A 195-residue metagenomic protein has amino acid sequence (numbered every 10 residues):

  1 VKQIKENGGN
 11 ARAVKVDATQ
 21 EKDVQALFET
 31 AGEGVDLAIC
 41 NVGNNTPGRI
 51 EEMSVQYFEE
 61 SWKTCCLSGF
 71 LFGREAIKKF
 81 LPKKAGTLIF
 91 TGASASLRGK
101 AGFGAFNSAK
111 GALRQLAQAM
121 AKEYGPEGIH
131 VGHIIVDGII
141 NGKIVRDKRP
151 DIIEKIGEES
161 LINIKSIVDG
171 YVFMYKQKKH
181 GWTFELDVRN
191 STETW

Functional and structural regions predicted by a protein language model:
G9-N10, G34-V35, R49, F80-A93 (+1 more regions): Active-site loop of short-chain dehydrogenase/reductase
K15-A26, V55: The beta1-alpha1 cofactor-binding region of Rossmann-like NAD(H)/NADP(H)-dependent oxidoreductases
V24, R49-I50, Y57-W62: Substrate-binding pocket helix/loop in short-chain dehydrogenase/reductase
N41-P47: Conserved NAD(P)H cofactor-binding loop of Rossmann-fold oxidoreductase domains
G73-R74, Q118: A short, exposed helix-loop element centered on a Lys and neighboring polar residues
T87-A112, A117-Q118, K122-P126, I140: Catalytic loop of short-chain dehydrogenase/reductase
P126-I135, I153-W195: C-terminal helical subdomain
